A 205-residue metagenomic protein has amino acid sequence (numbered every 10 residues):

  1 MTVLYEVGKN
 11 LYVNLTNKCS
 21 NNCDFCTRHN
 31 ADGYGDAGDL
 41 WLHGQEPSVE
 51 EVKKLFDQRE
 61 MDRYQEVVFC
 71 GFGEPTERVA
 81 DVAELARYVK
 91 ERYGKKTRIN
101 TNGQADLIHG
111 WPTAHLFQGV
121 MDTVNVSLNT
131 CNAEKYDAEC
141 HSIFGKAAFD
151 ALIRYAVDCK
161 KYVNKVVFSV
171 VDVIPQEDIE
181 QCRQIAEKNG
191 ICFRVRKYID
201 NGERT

Functional and structural regions predicted by a protein language model:
M1-P47: Canonical Radical SAM [4Fe-4S] cluster-binding loop centered on the CxxxCxxC motif and its immediate flanking residues
H29, C70, S127: Conserved residues at the C-terminal ends of beta-strands
N30-D36, R63-V67, N132-K135: Short, basic/glycine-rich phosphate-binding loops at helix/coil junctions that contact nucleotide phosphates
F56-R63: Phosphate/pyrophosphate-binding loops at sites that engage ATP/ADP/AMP, CoA/4′-phosphopantetheine, polyphosphate
Y64, V68-E74, N102: Glycine-rich beta-strand-to-loop/alpha-helix junction loops that act as flexible
P75-T205: Conserved AdoMet/S-adenosylmethionine-binding subsite of the radical SAM
